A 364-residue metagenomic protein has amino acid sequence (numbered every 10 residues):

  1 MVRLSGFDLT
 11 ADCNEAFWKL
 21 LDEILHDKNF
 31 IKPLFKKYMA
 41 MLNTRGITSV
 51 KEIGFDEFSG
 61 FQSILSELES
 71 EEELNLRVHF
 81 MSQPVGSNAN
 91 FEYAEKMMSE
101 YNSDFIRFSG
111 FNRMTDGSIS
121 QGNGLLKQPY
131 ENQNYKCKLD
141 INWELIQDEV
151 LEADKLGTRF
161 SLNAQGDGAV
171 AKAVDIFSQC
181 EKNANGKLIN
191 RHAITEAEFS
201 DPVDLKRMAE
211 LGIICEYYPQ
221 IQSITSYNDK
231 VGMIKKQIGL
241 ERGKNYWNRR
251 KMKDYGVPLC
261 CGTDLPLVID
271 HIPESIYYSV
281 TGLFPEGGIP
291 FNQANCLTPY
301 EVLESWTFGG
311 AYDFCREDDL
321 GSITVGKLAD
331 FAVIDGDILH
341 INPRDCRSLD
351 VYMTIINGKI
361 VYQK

Functional and structural regions predicted by a protein language model:
M1-F80, N102-D154, P285: Catalytic pocket of metal/acid-base enzymes, prominently hydrolases
D22, L151-F160, G168-H192, K206 (+5 more regions): His/Asp/Glu-enriched, well-ordered alpha-helical/loop segment that forms or immediately abuts the divalent-metal
I47-T48, G157-T158, I213: A structural motif
F55-F58, S82-G86, G166-G168, E198-S200 (+2 more regions): Active-site-proximal loop/turn and secondary-structure-junction residues that shape catalytic pockets, frequently
Q62-S66, N90-M97, V170-N183: Distinct, well-ordered alpha-helical segments
E73-N112, R191-P202, R207, D229-C260: Phosphate/diphosphate-binding loops
